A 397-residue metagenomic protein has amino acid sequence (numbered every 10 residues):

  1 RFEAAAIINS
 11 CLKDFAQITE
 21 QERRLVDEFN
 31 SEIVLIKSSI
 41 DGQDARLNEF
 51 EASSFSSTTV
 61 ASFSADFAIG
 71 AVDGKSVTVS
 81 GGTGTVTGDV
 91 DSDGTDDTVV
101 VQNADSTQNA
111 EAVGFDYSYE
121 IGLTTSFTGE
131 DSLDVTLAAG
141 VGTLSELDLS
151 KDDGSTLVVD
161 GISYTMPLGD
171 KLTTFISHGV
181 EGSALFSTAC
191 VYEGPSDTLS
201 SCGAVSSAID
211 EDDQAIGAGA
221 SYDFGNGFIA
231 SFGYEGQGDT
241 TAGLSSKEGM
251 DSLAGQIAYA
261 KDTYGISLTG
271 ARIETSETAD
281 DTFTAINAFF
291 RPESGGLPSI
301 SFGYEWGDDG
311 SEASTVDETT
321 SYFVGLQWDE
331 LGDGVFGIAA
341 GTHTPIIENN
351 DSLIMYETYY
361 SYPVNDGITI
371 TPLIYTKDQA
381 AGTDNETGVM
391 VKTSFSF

Functional and structural regions predicted by a protein language model:
R1-G179, C202-Y234, D239, G249-D262 (+4 more regions): Beta-barrel outer-membrane channel/assembly domains of diderm bacteria
K75, F186-A189, A242-S246: A short secondary-structure junction signal
A138, E181-T188: Short, solvent-exposed beta-strand-terminating loops
P195-C202: Surface-exposed loop/turn segments flanking beta-strands in extracellular/periplasmic regions
